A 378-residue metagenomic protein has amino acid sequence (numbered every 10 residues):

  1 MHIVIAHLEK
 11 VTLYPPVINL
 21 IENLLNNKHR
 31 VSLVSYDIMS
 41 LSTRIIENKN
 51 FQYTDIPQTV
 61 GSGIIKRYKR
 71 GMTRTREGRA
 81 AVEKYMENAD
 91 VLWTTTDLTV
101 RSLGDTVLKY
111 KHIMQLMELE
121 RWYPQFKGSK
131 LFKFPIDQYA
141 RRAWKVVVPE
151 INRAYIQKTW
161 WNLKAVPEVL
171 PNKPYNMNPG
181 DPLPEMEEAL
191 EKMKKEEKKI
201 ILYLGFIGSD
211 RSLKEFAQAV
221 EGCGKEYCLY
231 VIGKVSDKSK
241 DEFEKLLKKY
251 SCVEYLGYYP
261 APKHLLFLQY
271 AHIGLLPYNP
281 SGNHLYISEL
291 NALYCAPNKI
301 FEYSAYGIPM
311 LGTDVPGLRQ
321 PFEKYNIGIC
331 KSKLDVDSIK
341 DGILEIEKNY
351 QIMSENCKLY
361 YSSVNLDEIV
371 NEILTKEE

Functional and structural regions predicted by a protein language model:
E22, R79-K84, S129-P149: Membrane-proximal helix-turn-helix segments that form the acceptor-binding/catalytic region of lipid-linked
M39, L204-F206, C228-D241, G257: Glycosyltransferase donor-sugar binding loop
V91, D105-P124, L170: Active-site proximal beta-strand in glycosyltransferases
S102-L103, Y139-V169, P174-D181, Q320-P321: A short, active-site helix/loop in glycosyltransferases that binds the activated sugar's phosphate group
L170-P171, P184, C330-S338, E347-E377: A charged, aromatic-enriched C-terminal amphipathic alpha-helix characteristic of glycosyltransferases across folds
P174, A189-R211, A217-V220, L229-Y230: Conserved donor-binding/catalytic core segment of Leloir-type glycosyltransferases
R211, P262-L266, G274-F301, A305 (+1 more regions): Nucleotide-sugar-dependent
G233, K240-I273: Nucleotide-activated donor-binding/catalytic signature segment of Leloir-type glycosyltransferases, i.e., the conserved
